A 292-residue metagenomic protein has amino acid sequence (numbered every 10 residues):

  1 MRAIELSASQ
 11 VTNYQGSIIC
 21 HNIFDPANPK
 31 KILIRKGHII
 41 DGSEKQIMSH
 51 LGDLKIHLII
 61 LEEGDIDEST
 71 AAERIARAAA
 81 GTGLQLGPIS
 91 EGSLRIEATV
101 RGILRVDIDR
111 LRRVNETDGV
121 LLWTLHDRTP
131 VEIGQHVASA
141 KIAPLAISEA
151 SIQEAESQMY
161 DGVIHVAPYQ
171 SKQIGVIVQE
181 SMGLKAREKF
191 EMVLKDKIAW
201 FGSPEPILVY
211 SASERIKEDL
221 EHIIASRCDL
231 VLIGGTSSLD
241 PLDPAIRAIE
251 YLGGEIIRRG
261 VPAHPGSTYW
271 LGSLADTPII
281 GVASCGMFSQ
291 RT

Functional and structural regions predicted by a protein language model:
M1-E91: Short, low-complexity N-terminal leaders and the immediately following helix N-cap/first helix
R2-I4, P26, E63-I96, L104 (+1 more regions): Flexible glycine/proline-rich
V11-T12, G16, P26, S49 (+6 more regions): Solvent-exposed alpha-helices and their adjacent loops that cap or buttress functional pockets in soluble metabolic
R35, D41, H126, P130-I133 (+1 more regions): Residue-level recognition of short, solvent-exposed, well-ordered loop/turn junctions that link secondary-structure
E62-Y169: Extended, charged alpha/beta regions that create polyanion-binding interfaces
I133, P144-L230: Phosphate-binding glycine-rich loops and their immediate beta-loop-alpha structural context
P204-T292: Short glycine/threonine-rich loop/turn motifs
